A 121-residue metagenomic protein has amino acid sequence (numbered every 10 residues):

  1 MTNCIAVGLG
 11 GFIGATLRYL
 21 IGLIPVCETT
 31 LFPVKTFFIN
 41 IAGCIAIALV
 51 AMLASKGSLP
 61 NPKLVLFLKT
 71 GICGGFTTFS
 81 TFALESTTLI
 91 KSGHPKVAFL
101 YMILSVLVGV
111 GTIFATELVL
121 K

Functional and structural regions predicted by a protein language model:
M1-K121: Membrane-interface helix-loop junctions in multi-pass transporters/channels
